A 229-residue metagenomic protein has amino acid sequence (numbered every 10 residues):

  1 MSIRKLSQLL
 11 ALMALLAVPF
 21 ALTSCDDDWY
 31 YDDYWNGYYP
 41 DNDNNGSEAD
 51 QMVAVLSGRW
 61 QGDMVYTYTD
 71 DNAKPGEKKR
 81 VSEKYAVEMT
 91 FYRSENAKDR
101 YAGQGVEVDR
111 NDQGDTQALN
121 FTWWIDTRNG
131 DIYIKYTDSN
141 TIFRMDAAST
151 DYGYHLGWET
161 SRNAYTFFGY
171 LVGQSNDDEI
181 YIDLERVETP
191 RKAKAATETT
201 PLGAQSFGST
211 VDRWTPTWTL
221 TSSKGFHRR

Functional and structural regions predicted by a protein language model:
M1-C25: Sec-dependent bacterial lipoprotein signal peptides
V18-L56, D183-A193, P201-G203, F207-S222: Bacterial Sec-dependent N-terminal signal peptides
Y39-R80, I125, W218, K224: Tryptophan-anchored aromatic micro-motifs
V55-Q61, K98-Q104, T127-I134, R162-Y170: Short, hydrophobic/aromatic-rich segments at coil-to-beta transitions
Q61-D70, G103-D109, Y136-N140, F168-V172: Generic short beta-strand segments
N72-N129: N-terminal glycine/threonine-rich, aromatic-flanked beta-hairpin/loop signature
R128-A164: Acidic, glycine-rich flexible loop segments
H227-R229: Short, solvent-exposed mixed-charge patches
